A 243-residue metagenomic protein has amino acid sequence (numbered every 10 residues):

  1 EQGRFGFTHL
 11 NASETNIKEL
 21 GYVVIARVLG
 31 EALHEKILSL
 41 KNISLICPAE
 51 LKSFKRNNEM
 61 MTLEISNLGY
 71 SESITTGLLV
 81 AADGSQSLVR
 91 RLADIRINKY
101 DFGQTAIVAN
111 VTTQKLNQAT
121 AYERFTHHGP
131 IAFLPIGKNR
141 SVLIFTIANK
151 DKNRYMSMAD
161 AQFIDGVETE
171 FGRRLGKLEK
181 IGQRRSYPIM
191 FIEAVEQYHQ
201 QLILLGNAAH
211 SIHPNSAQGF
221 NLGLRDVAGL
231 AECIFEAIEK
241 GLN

Functional and structural regions predicted by a protein language model:
E1-L92, Y100-T105: Conserved N-terminal helical subregion
S13-I17, Q114-L116, A148-K152, A209-S211: A short, flexible beta-alpha/helix-coil linker loop
E50, S85, G129, N139 (+1 more regions): A generic "binding-loop/recognition-motif" signal
N57, H127, G137, Y198-H199: Structural motif
Q86-A121, I131, G137-S141, I147-D151 (+1 more regions): Central beta-strand plus flanking loop segment that forms part of the substrate or channel wall within the catalytic
R90, T112, E168-F171, L175 (+1 more regions): Short amphipathic alpha-helical signal-transduction/dimerization elements
T126-P188, K240: Conserved FAD/dinucleotide-binding core of flavoprotein oxidoreductases
Y187-N243: Conserved mid-domain beta->alpha element of the FAD-binding
